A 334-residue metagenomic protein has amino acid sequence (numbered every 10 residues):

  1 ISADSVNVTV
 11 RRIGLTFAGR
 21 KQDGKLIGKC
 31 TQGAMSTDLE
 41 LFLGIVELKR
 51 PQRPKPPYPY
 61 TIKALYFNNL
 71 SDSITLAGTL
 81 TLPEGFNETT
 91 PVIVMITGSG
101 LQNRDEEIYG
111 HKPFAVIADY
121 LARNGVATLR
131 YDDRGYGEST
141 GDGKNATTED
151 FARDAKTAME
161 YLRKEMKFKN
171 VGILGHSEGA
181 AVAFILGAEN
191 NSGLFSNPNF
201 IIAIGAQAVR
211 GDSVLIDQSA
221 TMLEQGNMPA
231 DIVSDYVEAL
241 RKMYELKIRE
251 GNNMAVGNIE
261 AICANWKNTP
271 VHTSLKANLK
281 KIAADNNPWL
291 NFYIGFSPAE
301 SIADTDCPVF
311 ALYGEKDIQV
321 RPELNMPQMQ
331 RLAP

Functional and structural regions predicted by a protein language model:
V46-E88: N-terminal cap/lid segment of alpha/beta-hydrolase-fold proteins
T89-S99: Short beta-strand element of the alpha/beta-hydrolase
V116-E138: Conserved alpha/beta-hydrolase
N145-E165: Alpha/beta-hydrolase active-site loop
A158-M228: Primarily recognizes the serine-hydrolase "nucleophile elbow" in alpha/beta-hydrolase and SGNH/GDSL folds
I204-A303: Accessory cap/linker subdomain of secreted extracellular hydrolases
T305, A311-Y313: Short beta-strand/loop motif that positions the catalytic acidic residue of the alpha/beta-hydrolase fold
C307, I318-L332: Short alpha-helix in the alpha/beta-hydrolase fold that links the catalytic acid
